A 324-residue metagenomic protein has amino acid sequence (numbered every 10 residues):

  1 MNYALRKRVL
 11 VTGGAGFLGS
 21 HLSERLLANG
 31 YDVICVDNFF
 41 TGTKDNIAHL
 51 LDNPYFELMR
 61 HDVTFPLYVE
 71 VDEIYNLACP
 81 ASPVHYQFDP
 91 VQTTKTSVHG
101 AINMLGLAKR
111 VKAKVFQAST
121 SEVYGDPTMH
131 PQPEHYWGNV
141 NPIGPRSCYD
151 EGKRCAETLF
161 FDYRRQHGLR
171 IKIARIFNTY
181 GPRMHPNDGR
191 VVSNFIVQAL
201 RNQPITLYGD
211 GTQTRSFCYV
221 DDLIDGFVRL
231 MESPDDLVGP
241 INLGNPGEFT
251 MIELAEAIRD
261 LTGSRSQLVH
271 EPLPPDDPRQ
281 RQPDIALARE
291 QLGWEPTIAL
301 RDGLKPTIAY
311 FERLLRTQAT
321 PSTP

Functional and structural regions predicted by a protein language model:
M1-T179, D221, I298, P306 (+2 more regions): N-terminal Rossmann-like NAD(P)+-binding domain of SDR-like oxidoreductases, especially those catalyzing
L22, F227-M231, A255-I258, L304-F311: Hydrophobic "lid"/C-terminal helical patch of Rossmann-like NAD(P)-dependent dehydrogenase/epimerase domains
K44-D45, E157, S193, I252 (+2 more regions): Short, surface-exposed alpha-helical segments at coil->helix boundaries
P54-F56, E134-V140, G168-R170, I196-L207 (+2 more regions): A short C-terminal helix-loop "cap" of Rossmann-like NAD(P)-dependent dehydrogenase/epimerase domains
R154, R170, T179-N194, R201-P204 (+6 more regions): Glycine/proline-rich active-site loop of Rossmann-fold NAD(P)-dependent oxidoreductases
I173, F217, E248, Q282 (+1 more regions): Short aromatic/basic micro-patch
V220, P240, E253, P274-E295 (+1 more regions): Conserved C-terminal active-site "lid" loop/helix of NAD(P)H-dependent oxidoreductases that clamps the redox cofactor
